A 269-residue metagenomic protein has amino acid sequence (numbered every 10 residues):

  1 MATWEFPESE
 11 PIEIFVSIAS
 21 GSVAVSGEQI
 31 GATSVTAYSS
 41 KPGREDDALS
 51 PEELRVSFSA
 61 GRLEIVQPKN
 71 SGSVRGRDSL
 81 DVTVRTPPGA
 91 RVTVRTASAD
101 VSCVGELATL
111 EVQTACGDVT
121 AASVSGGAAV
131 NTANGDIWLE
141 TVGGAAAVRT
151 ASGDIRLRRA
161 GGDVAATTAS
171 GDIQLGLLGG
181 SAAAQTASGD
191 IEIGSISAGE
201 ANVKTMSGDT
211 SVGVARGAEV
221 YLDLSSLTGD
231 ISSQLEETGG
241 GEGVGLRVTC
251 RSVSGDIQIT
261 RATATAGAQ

Functional and structural regions predicted by a protein language model:
M1-Q269: Intrinsically disordered, low-complexity terminal regions
